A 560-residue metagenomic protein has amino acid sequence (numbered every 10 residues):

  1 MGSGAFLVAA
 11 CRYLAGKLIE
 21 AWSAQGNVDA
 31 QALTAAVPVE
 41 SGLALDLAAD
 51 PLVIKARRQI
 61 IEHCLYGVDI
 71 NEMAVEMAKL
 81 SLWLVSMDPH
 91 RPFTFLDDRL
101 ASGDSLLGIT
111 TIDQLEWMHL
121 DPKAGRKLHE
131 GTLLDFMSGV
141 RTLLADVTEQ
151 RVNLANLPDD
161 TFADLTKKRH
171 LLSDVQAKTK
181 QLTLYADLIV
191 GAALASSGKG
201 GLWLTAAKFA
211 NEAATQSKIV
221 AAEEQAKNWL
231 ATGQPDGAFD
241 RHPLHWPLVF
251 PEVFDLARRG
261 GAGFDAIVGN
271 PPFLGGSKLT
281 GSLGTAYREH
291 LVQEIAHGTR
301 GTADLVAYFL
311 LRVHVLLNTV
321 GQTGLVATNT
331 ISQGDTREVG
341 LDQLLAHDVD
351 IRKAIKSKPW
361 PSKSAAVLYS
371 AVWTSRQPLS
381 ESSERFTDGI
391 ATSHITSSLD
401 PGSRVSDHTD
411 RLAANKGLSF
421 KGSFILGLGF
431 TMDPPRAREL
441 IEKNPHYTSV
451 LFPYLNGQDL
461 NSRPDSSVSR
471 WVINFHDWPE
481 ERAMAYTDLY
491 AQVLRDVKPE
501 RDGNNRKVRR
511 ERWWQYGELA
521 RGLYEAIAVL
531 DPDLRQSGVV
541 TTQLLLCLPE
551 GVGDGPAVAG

Functional and structural regions predicted by a protein language model:
M1-G4: Class I SAM-dependent methyltransferase "Motif I" SAM/SAH-binding loop
V8, R12-A15, I70-L143, L244-S449 (+3 more regions): Signature of N6-adenine DNA methyltransferases within the class I
G16-Q59, S86-R99: Flexible phosphate/Mg2+-sensing switch loops adjacent to catalytic phosphate-binding sites
A35-R57, E224-Q225, R241, L279-L291 (+3 more regions): Active-site-adjacent bridging/hinge elements
P51-E62, L84, D88, V220-V268 (+4 more regions): Flexible, glycine/threonine-enriched loop-and-boundary segments that flank and lead into catalytic domains of large
L80, S173-S196, M432-D465: P-loop NTPase catalytic cores that bind/hydrolyze ATP
G108-R241, H245-L248, D255-A266, K278 (+2 more regions): Basic, amphipathic N-terminal segments
A371-S375, N456, C547-P549: Short, well-ordered beta-strand micro-motif
